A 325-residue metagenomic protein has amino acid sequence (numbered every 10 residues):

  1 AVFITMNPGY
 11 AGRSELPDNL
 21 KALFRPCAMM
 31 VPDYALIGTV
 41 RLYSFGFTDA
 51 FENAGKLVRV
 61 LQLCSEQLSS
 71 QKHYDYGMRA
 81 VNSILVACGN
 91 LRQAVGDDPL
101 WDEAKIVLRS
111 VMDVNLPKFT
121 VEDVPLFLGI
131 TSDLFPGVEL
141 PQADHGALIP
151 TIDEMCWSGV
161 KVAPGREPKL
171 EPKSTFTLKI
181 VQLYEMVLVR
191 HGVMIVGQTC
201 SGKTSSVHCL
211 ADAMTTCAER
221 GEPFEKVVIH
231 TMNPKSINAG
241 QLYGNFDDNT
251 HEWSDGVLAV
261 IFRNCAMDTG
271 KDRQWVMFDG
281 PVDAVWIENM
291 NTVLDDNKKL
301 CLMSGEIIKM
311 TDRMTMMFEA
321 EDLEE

Functional and structural regions predicted by a protein language model:
A1-N7, A22-V193, D312-T315: Alpha-helical lid/collar subdomain of P-loop NTPases
A1-Y10, D18, A28, D247-T250 (+1 more regions): Conserved catalytic/switch belt of AAA+ P-loop NTPases
A11-A35, V227, D295-K299, E325: A short helix-turn-beta junction within AAA+ P-loop NTPase domains corresponding to the substrate/partner-engaging
P26-L42, E222, P234, A239 (+4 more regions): E2/UBC-UEV (E2-variant) core
M186, Q198, P281: P-loop (Walker A) phosphate-binding loop of NTP-binding proteins
R190-V207: Walker A/P-loop nucleotide-binding motif
H208-D212: A conserved segment at the C-terminal end of the G1
A213-T250: AAA+/P-loop NTPase substrate/partner-engagement loops
